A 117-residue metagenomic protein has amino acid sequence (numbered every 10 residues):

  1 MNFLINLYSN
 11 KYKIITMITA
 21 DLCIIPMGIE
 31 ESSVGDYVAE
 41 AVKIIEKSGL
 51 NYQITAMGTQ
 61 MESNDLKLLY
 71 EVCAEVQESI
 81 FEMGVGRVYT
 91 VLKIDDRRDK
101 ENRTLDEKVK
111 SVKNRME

Functional and structural regions predicted by a protein language model:
N2-T16: Short, Lys/Arg-enriched N-terminal segments with co-localized hydrophobic residues within the first ~10-30 amino acids
I14-E117: Charge-rich, low-complexity N-terminal segments
